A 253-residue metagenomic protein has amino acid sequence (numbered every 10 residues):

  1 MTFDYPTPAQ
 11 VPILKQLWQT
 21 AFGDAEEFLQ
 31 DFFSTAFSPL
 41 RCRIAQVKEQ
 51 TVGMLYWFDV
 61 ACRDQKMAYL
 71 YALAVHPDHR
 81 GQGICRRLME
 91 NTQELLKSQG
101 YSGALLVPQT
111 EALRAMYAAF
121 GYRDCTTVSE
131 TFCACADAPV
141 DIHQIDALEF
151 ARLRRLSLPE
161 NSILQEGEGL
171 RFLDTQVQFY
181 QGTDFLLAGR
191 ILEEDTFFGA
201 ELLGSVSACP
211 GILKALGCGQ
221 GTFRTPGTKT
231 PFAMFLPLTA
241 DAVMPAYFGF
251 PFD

Functional and structural regions predicted by a protein language model:
V11-P12, Q16-C62, L153-F179: Active-site rim helix/loop that mediates acceptor-substrate recognition in acyltransferases
I44, Q50-D59, K66-A74, L105 (+1 more regions): Conserved beta-strand in the GNAT
V75, G81-E94, A119, G204-G217: Conserved acetyl-CoA-binding loop-helix of GNAT-fold acetyltransferases
L96-Q109, C218-G227: Conserved GNAT acetyl-CoA-binding A-motif
Y101-S102, Q109-T127, T228-F235: Conserved active-site alpha-helix within GNAT-family acetyltransferase domains
F120-E201, V206-S207: Amide-forming acyltransferase catalytic core, primarily the GNAT-like/NAT-type and related acyltransferase folds
T230-D253: C-terminal functional modules
